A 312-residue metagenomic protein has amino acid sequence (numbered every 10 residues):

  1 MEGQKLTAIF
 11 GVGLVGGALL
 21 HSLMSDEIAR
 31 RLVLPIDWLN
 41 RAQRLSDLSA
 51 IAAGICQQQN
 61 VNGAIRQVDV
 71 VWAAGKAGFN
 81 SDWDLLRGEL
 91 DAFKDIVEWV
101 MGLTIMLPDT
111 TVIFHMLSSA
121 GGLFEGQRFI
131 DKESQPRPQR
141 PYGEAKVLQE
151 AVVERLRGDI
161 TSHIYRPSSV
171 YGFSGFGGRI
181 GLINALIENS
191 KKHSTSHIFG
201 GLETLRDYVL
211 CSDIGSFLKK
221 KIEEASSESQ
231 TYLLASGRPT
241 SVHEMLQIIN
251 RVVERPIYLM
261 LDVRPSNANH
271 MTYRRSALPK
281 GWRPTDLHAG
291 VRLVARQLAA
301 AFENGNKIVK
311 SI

Functional and structural regions predicted by a protein language model:
Q4-A29: N-terminal Rossmann NAD(P)H-binding glycine-rich loop of SDR-like oxidoreductase domains
R44-D95: NAD(P)H-binding glycine-rich loop region in Rossmannoid oxidoreductase-like domains and their noncatalytic homologs
D69-V70, I96-P141: Conserved Rossmann-fold NAD(P)-dependent oxidoreductase catalytic core, especially the SDR/UDP-sugar
W72, I113-S118, H163-S169, D207 (+1 more regions): Structural signature of the Rossmann-like NAD(P)-dependent dehydrogenase/reductase core
N80-L86, E125-F129, G175-F176: Conserved catalytic-core motifs of eukaryotic protein kinase domains, centered on the activation segment
A145: Active-site helix of classical SDR
E154-L205, C211, G215: NAD(P)-dependent short-chain dehydrogenase/reductase
S194, F199-G201, R206-I312: C-terminal substrate-binding subdomain of Rossmann-fold SDR/epimerase-dehydratase oxidoreductases
